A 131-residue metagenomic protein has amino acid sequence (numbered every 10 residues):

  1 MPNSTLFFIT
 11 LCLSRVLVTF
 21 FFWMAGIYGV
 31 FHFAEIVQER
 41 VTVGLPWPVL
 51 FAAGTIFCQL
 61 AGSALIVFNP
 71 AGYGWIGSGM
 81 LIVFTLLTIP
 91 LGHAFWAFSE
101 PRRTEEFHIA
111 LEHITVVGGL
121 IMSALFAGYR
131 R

Functional and structural regions predicted by a protein language model:
M1-H32, V49-A61, F68-R131: Extended, low-polarity transmembrane helix blocks
F31-P46: Membrane-interface interhelical connector segments
